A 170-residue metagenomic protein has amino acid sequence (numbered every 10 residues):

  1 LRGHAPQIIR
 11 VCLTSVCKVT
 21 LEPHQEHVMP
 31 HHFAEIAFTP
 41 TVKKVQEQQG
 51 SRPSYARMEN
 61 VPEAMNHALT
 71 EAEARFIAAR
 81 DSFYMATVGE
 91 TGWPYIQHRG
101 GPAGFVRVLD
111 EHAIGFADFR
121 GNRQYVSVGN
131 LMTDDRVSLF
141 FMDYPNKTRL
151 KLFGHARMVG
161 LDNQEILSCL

Functional and structural regions predicted by a protein language model:
I9-L170: Binding-site signature for planar aromatic cofactors or substrates
